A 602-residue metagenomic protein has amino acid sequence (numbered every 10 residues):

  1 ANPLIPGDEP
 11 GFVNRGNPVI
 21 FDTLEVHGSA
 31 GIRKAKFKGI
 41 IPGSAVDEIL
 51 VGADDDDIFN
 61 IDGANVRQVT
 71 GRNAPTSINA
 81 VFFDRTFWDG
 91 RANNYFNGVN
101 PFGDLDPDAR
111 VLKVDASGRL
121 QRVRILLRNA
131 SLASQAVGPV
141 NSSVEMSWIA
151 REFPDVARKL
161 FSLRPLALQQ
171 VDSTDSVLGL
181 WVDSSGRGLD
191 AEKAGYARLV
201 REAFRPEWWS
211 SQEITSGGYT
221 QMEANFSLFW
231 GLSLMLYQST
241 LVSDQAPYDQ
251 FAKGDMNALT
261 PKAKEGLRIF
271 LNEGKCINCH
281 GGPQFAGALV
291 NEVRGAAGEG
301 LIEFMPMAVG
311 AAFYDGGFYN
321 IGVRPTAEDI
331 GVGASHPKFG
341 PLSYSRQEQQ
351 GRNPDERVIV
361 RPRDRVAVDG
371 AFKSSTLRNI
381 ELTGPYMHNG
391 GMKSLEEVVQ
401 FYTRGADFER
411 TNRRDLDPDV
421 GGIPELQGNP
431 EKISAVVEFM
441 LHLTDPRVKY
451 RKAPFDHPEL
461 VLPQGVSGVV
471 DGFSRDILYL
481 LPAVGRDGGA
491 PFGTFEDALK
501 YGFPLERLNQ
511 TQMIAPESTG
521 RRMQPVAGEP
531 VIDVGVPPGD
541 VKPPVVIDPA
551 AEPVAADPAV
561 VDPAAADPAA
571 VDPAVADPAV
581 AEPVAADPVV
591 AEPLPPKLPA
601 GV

Functional and structural regions predicted by a protein language model:
A1-A556, A591-V602: Periplasmic c-type cytochrome electron-transfer domains
V546-A591: Long, intrinsically disordered low-complexity tandem-repeat segments
